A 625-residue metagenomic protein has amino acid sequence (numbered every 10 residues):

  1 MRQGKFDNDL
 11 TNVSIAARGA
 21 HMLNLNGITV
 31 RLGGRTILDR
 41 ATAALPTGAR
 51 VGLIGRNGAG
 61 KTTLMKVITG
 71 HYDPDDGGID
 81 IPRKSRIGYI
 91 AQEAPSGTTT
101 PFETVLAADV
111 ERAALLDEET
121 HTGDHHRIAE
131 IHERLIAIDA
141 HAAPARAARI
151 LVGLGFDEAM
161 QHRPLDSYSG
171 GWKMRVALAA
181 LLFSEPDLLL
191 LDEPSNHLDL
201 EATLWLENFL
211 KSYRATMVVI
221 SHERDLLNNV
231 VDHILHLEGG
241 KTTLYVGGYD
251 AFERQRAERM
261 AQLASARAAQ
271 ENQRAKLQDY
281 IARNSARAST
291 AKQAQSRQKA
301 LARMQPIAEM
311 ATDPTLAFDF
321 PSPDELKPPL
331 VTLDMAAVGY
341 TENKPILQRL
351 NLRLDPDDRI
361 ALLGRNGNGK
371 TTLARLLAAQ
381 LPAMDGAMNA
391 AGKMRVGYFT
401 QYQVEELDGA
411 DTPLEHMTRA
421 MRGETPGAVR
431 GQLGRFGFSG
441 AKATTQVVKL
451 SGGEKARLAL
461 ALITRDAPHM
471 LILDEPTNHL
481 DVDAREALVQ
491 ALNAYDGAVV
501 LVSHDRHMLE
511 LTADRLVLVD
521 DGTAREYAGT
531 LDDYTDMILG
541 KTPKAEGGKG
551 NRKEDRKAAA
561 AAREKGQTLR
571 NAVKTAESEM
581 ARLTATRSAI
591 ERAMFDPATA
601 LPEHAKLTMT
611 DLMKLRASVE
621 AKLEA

Functional and structural regions predicted by a protein language model:
R2-S265, P314, F320-K557, K565-A625: ABC ATP-binding cassette signature C-motif
Q255-M310: Intracellular alpha-helical coupling/juxtamembrane segments of multi-pass membrane proteins
A560: Functionally engaged cysteine thiol sites
